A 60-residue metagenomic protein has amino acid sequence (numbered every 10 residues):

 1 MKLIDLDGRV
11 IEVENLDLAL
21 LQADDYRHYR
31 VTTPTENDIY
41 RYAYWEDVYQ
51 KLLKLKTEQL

Functional and structural regions predicted by a protein language model:
M1-T32: N-terminal acidic leader/helix
D24-L60: Short, charge-rich amphipathic interface segments used for partner binding and complex assembly
